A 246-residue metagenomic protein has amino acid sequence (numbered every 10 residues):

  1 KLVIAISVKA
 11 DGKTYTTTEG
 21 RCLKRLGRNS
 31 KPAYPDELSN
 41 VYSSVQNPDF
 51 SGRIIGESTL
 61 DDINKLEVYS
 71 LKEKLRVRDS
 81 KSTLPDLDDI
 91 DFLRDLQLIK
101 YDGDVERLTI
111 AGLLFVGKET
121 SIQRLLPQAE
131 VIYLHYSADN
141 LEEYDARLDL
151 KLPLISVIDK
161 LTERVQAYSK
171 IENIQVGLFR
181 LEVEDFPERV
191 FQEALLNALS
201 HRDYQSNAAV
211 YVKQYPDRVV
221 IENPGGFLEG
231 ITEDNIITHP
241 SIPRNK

Functional and structural regions predicted by a protein language model:
K1-L23, S30, K118: Divalent-cation
K13, G27-P243: Active-site helix-to-loop segments that bind/position phosphate- or nucleotide-bearing substrates and donors across
